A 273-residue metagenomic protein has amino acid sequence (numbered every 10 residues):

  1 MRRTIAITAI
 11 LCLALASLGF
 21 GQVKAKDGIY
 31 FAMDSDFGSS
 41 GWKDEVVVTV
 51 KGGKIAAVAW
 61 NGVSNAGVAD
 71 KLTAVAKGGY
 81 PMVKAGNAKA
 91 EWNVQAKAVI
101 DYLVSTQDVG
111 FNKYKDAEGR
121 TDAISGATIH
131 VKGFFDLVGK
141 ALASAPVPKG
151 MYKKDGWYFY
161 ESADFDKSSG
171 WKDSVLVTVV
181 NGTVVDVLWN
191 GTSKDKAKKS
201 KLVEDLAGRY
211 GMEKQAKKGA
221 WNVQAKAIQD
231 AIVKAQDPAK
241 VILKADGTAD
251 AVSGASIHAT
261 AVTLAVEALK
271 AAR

Functional and structural regions predicted by a protein language model:
M1-T4, A9: Positively charged n-region of N-terminal signal peptides that target proteins for export
T8-A16: Bacterial N-terminal signal peptides
A16-V23: Bacterial Sec-dependent signal peptides at the C-terminal "C-region" and cleavage site
V23-K154, F159-R273: Active-site- and interface-proximal helix/loop "cap" or "latch" segments in soluble metabolic and energy-transducing
